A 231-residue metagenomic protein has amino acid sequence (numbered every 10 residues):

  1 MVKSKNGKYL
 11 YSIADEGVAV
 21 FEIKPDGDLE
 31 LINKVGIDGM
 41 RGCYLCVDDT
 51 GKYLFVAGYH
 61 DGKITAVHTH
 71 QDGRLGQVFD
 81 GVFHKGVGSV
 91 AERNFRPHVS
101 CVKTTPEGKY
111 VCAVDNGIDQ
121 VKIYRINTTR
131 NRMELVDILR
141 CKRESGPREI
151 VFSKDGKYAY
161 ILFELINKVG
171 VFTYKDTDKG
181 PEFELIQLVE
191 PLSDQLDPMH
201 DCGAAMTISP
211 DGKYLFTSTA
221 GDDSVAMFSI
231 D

Functional and structural regions predicted by a protein language model:
M1-G51: Blade-loop segments of beta-propeller domains
M1-K5, D38-D49, K85-E107, C141-Y158 (+1 more regions): Beta-rich, blade/repeat-based domains predominating in secreted/periplasmic proteins but also intracellular
D15, Y59, T69, N116-G117 (+4 more regions): Short loop/turn segments immediately following the C-termini of beta-strands
F21-D28, A66-G76, Y124-R132, F172-F183 (+1 more regions): Short loop/turn segments immediately following beta-strands, especially the blade-tip and inter-blade linker loops
E30-G36, G76-G86, E134-L139, P181-P191: Beta-propeller fold detector
L31-C101: Asp-box/WD-like beta-propeller blade repeats and closely related beta-sheet repeat scaffolds
D201-D231: Loop/turn-rich, solvent-exposed surfaces of beta-rich toroidal or solenoidal domains
